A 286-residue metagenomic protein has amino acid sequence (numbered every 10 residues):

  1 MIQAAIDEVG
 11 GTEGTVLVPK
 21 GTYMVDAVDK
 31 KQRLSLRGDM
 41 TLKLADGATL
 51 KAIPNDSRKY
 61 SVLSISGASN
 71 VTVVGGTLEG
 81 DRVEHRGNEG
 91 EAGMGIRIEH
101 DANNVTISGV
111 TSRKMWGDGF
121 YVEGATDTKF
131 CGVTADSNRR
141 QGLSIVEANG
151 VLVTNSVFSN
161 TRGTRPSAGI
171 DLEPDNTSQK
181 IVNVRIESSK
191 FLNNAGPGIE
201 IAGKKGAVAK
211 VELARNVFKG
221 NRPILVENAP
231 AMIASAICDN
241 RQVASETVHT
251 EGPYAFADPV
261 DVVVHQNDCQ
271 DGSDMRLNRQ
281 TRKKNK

Functional and structural regions predicted by a protein language model:
M1-P19: Acidic Gly/Asp/Thr-rich repetitive segments characteristic of extracellular carbohydrate-active and adhesion proteins
Q3-V9, M24-K43, L50-V74, R82-N104 (+1 more regions): Extracellular beta-strand-rich solenoid/capping regions of secreted or surface-exposed proteins that bind or remodel
D7-G11, S112, Y121, A135 (+1 more regions): Residue-level signal for alpha-helix termini/capping positions
E13, K20, M24, K31 (+13 more regions): Surface-exposed or flexible loop/turn and strand-edge residues in extracellular/cell-surface modules
A27-K30, A52-S61, R82-N88, W116-E123 (+7 more regions): Short glycine/acidic-rich loop motifs that flank beta-strands on beta-rich extracellular proteins
D46-A48, S69-G80, N103-K114, T126-Q141 (+6 more regions): Right-handed parallel beta-helix
D171-Q179: Intrinsically disordered, low-complexity Ser/Thr- and acidic-rich flexible linkers and loops, especially at boundaries
